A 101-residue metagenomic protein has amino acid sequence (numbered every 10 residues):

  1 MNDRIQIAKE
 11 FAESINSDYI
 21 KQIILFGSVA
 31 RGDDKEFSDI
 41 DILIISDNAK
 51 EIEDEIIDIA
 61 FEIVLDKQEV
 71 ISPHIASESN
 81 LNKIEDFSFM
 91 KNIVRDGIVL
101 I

Functional and structural regions predicted by a protein language model:
M1-Q22, A30-E36, S46-I101: Catalytic core of pol beta-like nucleotidyltransferases
D41-I45: Short beta-strand->loop micro-motif that forms the acidic, two-metal-ion catalytic signature in nucleotide-processing
